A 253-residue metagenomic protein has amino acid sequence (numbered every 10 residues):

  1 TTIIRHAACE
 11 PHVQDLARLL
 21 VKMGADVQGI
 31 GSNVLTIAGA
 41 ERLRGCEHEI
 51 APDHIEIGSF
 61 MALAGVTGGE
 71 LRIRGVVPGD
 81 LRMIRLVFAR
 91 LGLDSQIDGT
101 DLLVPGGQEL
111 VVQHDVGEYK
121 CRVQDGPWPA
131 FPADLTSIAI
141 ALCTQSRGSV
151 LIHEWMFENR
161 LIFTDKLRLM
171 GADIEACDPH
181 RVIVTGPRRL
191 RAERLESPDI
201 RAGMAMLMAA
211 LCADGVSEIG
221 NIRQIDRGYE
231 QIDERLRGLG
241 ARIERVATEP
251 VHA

Functional and structural regions predicted by a protein language model:
T1-A253: Short, structured segments at the rim of ligand-binding sites
